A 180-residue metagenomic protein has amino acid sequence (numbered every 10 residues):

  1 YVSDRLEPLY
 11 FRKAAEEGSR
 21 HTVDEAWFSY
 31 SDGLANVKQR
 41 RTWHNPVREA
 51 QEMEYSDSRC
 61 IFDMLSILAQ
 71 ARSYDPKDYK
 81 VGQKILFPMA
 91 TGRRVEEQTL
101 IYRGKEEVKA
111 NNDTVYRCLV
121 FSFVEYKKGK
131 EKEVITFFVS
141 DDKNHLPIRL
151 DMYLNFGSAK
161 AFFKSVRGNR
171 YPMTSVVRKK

Functional and structural regions predicted by a protein language model:
Y1-S29, S73-K180: Acidic, serine/threonine-rich low-complexity disordered tracts
S29-L86: Active-site/ligand-binding surface loops and adjacent short beta/alpha elements that line catalytic pockets across
